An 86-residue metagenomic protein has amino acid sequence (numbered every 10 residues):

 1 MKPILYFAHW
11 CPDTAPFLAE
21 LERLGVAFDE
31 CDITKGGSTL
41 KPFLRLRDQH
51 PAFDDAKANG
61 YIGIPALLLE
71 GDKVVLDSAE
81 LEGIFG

Functional and structural regions predicted by a protein language model:
M1-C31: Local sequence-structure signature of Cys/Sec-based thiol-disulfide redox active-site neighborhoods
C11-T14, G37, V75: Loop/helix-junction capping segments adjacent to catalytic residues or to phosphate/diphosphate-binding pockets
F17, T39-P42, D77: Amphipathic alpha-helical interface surfaces
A19-L21, R45, L81-G83: Short, glycine/charged-enriched secondary-structure capping and boundary segments
A27-Q49: Thiol-based oxidoreductase modules, predominantly thioredoxin-like and allied folds used for disulfide exchange
L44-V74: Short, structured active-site "lid" loops
L68-G86: Non-catalytic, surface beta->alpha helical segment in thiol-disulfide oxidoreductase systems
